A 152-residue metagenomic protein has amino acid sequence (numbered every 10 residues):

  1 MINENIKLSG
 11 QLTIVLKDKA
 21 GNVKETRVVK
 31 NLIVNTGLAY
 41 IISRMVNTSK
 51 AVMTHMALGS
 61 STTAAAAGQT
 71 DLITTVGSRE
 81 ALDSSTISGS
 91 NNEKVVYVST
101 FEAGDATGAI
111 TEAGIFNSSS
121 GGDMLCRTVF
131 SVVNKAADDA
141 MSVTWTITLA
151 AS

Functional and structural regions predicted by a protein language model:
M1-T111, S118-S152: Small cysteine-rich, disulfide-bonded extracellular modules of the LU/uPAR three-finger superfamily and closely related
